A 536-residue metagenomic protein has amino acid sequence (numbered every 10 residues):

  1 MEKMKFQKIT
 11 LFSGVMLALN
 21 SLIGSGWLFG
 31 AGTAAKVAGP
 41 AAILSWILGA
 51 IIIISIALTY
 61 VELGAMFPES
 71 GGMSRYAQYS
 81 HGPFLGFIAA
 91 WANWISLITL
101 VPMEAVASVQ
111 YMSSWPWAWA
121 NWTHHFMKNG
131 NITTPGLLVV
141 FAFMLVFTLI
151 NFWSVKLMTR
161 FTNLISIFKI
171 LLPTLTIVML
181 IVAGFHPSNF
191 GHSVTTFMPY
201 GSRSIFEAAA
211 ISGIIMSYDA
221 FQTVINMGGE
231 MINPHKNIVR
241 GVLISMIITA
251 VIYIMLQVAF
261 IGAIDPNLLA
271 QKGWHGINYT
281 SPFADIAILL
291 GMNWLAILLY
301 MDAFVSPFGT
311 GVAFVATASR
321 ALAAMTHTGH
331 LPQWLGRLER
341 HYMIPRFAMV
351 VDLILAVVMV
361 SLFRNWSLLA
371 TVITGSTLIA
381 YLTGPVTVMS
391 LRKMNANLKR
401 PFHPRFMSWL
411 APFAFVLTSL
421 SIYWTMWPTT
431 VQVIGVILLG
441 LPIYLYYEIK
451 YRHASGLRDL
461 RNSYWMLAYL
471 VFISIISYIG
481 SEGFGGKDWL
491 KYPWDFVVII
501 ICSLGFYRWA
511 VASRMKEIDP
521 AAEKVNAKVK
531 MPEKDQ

Functional and structural regions predicted by a protein language model:
M1-A31, K36-P40, I47, I54-L58 (+4 more regions): Membrane-interface "cap" regions at the ends of multi-pass membrane proteins
M1-K8, V388-L410, V431-Q536: Terminal cytosolic tails of multi-pass membrane transporters, especially the segment immediately following the final
F6, L11, L137-F141, I232-H235 (+6 more regions): Loop-to-transmembrane helix boundary motifs in multi-pass membrane proteins
F6-I9, F29-P135, I248, M255 (+1 more regions): Extracellular loop-to-transmembrane helix junctions
I9-G26, V140-V146, L180-A183, F197-A263 (+2 more regions): Hydrophobic, membrane-embedded alpha-helices of multi-pass small-molecule transporters
R75-Q78, G82, S114-W119, H124 (+3 more regions): TM-loop-TM module centered on a large, flexible mid-protein loop between adjacent transmembrane helices in multi-pass
Q110-W115, N151, I167-T196, Q257-P266 (+2 more regions): Hydrophobic alpha-helical segments and their helix-loop junctions in multi-pass secondary transporters
P135-H186, V242-M246, I373-L382, V433-L439: Membrane-interface loop-to-helix entry segments
